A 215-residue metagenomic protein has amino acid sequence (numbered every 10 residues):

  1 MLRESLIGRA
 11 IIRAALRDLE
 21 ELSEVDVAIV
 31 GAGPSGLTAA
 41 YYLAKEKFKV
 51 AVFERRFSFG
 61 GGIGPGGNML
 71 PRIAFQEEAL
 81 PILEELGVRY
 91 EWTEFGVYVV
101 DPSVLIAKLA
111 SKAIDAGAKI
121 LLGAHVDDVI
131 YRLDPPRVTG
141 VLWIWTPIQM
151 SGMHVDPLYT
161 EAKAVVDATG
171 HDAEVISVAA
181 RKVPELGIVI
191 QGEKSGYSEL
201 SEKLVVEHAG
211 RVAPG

Functional and structural regions predicted by a protein language model:
M1-D26, W145: Extreme N-terminal leader/targeting segments of oxidoreductases
E20-A51: N-terminal Rossmann-like FAD-binding beta1-loop-alpha1 element of flavoenzymes
S35, S58, D172: Conserved Rossmann-like nucleotide-cofactor binding loop
A44-G64: Glycine-rich FAD pyrophosphate-binding loop
F48, V88, A118: Short phosphate-binding/catalytic loops that engage adenosine nucleotides
P65-R89: N-terminal glycine-rich dinucleotide-binding loop that anchors FAD/FMN and/or NAD(P) in oxidoreductases
P71-F75, W92-S111, L121: Short beta-strand to alpha-helix junction loop
A116-G215: Predominantly flavin-linked oxidoreductase catalytic cores and closely associated redox partners
